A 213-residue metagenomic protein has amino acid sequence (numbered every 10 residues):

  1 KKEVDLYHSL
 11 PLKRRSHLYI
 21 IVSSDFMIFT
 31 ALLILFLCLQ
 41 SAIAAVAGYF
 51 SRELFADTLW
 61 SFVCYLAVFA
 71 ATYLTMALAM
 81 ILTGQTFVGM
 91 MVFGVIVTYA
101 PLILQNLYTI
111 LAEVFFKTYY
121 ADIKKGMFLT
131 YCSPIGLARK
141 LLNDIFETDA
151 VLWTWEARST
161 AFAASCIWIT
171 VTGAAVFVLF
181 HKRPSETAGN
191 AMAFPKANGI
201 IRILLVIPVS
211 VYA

Functional and structural regions predicted by a protein language model:
K1, A70-F87, A163-R183: Transmembrane alpha-helical segments in integral membrane proteins
K1, Y19, L39, Y49-E53 (+1 more regions): Extracytoplasmic/secretory soluble proteins
K2-M27, G189: Helix-loop-helix units of permease transmembrane domains in multi-pass membrane transporters, especially ABC
S23-G84, V88, L102: Secretory targeting signals
I28, A56, W60, C64 (+5 more regions): Alpha-helical transmembrane segments of integral membrane proteins
L32-L35, R202-A213: Canonical alpha-helical transmembrane segments of integral membrane proteins
M90-A100: Central hydrophobic cores of alpha-helical transmembrane segments in multi-pass integral membrane proteins
L102-L179, R183-K196, S210-A213: Terminal transmembrane helical anchor/hairpin motif
